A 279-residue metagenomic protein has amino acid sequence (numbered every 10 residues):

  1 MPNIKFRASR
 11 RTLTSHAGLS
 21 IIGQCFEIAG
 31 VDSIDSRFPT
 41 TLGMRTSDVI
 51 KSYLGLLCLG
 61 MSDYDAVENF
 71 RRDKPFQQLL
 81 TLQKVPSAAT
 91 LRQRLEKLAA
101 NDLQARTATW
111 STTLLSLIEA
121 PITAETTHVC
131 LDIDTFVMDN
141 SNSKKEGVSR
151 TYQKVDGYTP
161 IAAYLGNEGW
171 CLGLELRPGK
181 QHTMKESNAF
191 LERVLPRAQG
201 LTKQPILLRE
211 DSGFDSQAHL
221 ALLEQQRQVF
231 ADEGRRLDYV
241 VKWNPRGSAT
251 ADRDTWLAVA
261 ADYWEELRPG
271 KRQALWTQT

Functional and structural regions predicted by a protein language model:
M1-H182, S187-L201, V229: Dynamic "connector" segments at or just before major functional cores
P2-I4, A8-R11, D232-T279: An anionic, glycine-rich sequence signature occurring as long contiguous blocks
C130, L207, D238: Hydrophobic "anchor" residues on beta-strands that sit immediately upstream of conserved functional sites
D134, P205-D215: Acidic/histidine-rich, metal-coordinating catalytic segments
K144-V148, Y152-D156, Q217-N244: A short alpha/beta connector and helix-capping loop motif
W170, G213, R236-L237: Phosphate- and other anionic-substrate recognition elements at nucleic-acid/protein interfaces
A189, R193-P196, A218-Q225, E266 (+1 more regions): Alpha-helical scaffolding segments of alpha/beta enzyme cores, especially the outer helices of TIM-barrel or partial
S216-A218, A249-T250: Extracytoplasmic/secreted cell-surface and envelope-processing proteins
